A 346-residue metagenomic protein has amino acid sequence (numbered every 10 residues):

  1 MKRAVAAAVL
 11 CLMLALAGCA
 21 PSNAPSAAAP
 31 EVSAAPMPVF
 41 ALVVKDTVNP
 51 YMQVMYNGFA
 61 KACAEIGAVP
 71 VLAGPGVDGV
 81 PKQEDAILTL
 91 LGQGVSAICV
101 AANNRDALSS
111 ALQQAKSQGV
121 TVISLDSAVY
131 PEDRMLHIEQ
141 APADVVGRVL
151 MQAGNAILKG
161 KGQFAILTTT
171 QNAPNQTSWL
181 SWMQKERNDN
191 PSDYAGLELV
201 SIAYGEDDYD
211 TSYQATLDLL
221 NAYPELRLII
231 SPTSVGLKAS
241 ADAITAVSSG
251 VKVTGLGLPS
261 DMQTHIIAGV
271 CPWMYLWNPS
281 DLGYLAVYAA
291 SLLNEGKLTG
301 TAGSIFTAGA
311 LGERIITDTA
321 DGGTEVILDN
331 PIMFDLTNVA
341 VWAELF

Functional and structural regions predicted by a protein language model:
M1-V39, Q113-Q118: Short, low-complexity disordered leader/linker segments with a strong preference for bacterial N-terminal type II
E31, P36, Q171-N175, E186-N190 (+1 more regions): Hinge/cleft segment of the Venus flytrap/periplasmic-binding protein
M37-I66, V71-D85, V95, A101-R105 (+2 more regions): Extracytoplasmic "Venus flytrap"
Y51-A68, V146-L150, P174-A195, T211 (+2 more regions): Short, solvent-exposed amphipathic alpha-helices that sit in or adjacent to ligand/effector-binding or catalytic
A64-G76, Q163-I166, R187-D207: Short beta-strand elements in bilobed, periplasmic/extracellular small-molecule ligand-binding domains
Q83, I138-F164, S178, S212-Y213 (+3 more regions): Hydrophobic alpha-helical segments within soluble ligand-binding/sensing domains
A97-S117, M183, G205-H265: Hydrophobic alpha-helical
D106-V145, A156-I157, Q163, T169 (+1 more regions): Flexible loop/hinge segments that line or gate small-molecule binding clefts
